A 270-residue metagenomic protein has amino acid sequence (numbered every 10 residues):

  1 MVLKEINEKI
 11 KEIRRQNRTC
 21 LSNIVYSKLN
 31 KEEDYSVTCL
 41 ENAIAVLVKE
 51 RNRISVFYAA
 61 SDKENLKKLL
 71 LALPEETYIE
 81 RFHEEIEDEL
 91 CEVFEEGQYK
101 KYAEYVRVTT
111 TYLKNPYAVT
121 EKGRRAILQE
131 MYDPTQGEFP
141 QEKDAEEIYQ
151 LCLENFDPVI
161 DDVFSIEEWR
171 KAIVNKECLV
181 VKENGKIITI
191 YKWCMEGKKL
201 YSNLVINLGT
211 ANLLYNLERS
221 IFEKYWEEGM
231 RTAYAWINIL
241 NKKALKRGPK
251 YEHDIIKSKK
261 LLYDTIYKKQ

Functional and structural regions predicted by a protein language model:
M1-I24, P116-D161: Short amphipathic alpha-helix that is part of the acyltransferase structural core
M1-V2, N7-E8, E33-Y35, A43 (+4 more regions): Short glycine-aromatic motifs
K11-C39, P158-C178, K182: Active-site rim helix/loop that mediates acceptor-substrate recognition in acyltransferases
L21-P74, E183-G209: Conserved donor-binding loop and adjoining core beta-sheet/short helix segment in diverse acyl/aminoacyl transferases
A60-Y132, L217, A235, L240-Q270: Acyl-donor-binding surface of acyltransferase catalytic domains
K63-L70, T210-E218, F222, W226 (+1 more regions): Glycine-rich acyl-CoA binding loop
M195, Y234-A235: Long hydrophobic alpha-helical segments typical of transmembrane helices together with their membrane-interfacial
